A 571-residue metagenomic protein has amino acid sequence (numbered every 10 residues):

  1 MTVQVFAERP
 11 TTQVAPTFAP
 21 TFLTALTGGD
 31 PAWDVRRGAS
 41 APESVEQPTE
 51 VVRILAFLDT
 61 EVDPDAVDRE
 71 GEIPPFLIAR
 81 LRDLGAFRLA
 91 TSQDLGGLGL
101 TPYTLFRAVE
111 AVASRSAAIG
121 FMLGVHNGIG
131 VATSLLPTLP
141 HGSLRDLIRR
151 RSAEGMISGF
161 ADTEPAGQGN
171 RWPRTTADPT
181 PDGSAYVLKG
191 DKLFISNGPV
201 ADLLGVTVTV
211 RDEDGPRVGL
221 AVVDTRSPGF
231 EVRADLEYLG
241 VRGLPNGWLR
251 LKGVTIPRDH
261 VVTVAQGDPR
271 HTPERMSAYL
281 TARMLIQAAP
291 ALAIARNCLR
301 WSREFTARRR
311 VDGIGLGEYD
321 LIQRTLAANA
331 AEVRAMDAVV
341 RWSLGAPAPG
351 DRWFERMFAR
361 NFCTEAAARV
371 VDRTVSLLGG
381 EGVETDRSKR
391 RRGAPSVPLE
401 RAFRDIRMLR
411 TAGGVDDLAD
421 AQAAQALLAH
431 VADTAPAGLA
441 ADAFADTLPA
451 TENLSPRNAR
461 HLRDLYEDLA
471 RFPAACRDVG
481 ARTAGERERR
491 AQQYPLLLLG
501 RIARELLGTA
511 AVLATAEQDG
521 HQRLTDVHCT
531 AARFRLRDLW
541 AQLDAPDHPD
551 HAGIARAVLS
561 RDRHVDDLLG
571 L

Functional and structural regions predicted by a protein language model:
M1-H126, L147-R150, G570: Amphipathic, small/basic residue-rich leader segments at the start of a protein or domain
V3-A25, G382-N458, H548-L571: Glycine-rich phosphate/cofactor-binding loops in nucleotide/flavin-utilizing enzymes
D83-R149, E154, N197-V200, V333 (+5 more regions): Internal helix-loop-helix
A185, K189-V232: A short core secondary-structure module
P228-P257: Flexible, small-/acidic-enriched active-site or ligand-binding loops
R250-R283, R300-L316, A441, P449-A450 (+1 more regions): A glycine-rich, basic-preceded beta-loop-alpha segment at the flavin cofactor/substrate interface of flavin-utilizing
V333-T364, A368, V375-T385, G508-A555: C-terminal helix-coil-helix/basic helical segment that borders enzyme active sites and/or dimer interfaces and provides
A445-L571: C-terminal amphipathic alpha-helical interaction region
